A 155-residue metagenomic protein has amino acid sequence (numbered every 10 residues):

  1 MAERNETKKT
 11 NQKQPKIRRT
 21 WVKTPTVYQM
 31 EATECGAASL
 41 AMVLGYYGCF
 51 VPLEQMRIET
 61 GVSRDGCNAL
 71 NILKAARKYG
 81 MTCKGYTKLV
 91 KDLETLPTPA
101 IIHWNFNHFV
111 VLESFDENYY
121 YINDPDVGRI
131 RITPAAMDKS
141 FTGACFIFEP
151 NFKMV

Functional and structural regions predicted by a protein language model:
A2-F141: Conserved active-site-adjacent core of cysteine acyl-enzyme catalytic domains
F148-V155: Cytosolic-side membrane-insertion boundary helix
